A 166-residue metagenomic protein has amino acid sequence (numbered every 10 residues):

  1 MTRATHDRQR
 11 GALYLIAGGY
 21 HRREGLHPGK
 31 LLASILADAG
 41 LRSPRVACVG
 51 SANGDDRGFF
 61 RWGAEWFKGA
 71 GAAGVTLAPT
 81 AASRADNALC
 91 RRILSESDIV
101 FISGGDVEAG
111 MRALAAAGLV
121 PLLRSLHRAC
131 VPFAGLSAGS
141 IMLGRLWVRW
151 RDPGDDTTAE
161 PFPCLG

Functional and structural regions predicted by a protein language model:
M1-A109: Extended, subdomain-level signal for the structured scaffold at the beginning of enzyme domains
S103-G166: Class I SAM-dependent methyltransferase SAM-binding "motif I" and its flanking Rossmann-like core
